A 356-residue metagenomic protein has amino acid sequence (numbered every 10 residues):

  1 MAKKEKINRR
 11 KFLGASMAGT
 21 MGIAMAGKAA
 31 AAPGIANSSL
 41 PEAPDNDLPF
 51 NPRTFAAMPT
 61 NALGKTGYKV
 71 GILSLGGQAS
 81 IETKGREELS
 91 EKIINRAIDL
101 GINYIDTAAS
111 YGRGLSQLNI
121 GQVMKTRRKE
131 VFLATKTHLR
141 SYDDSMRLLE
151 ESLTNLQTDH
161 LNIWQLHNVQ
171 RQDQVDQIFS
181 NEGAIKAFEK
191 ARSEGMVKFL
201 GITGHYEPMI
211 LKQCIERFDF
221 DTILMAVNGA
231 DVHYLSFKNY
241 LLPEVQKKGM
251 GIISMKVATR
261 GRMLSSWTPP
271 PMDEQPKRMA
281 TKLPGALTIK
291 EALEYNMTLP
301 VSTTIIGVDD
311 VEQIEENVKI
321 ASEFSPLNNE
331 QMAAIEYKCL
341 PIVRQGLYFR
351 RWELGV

Functional and structural regions predicted by a protein language model:
M1-N8: N-terminal secretory signal peptides
L13-A15, G19-I23, G27, R53 (+1 more regions): Structured C-terminal cap/extension of enzyme domains
G27-L73: C-terminal segment of N-terminal export signals and the immediately downstream linker at the start of the mature
L63, L75, I105, I120 (+5 more regions): Conserved, mostly hydrophobic/aromatic
G64-G67, G121-R128, S152-T158, I215-F218: Acidic (Asp/Glu)-rich catalytic clusters
D106-V123: Glycine-rich, proline-tolerant flexible connector loops at the mouths of alpha/beta enzymes
G121-A134, K186-K190: Alpha-helix-loop-beta-strand connector modules within alpha/beta enzyme cores
R140-G229, H233-Y240, Q246-I253: Glycine/proline-rich, positively charged, aromatic-decorated active-site loop/lid region on the catalytic face
